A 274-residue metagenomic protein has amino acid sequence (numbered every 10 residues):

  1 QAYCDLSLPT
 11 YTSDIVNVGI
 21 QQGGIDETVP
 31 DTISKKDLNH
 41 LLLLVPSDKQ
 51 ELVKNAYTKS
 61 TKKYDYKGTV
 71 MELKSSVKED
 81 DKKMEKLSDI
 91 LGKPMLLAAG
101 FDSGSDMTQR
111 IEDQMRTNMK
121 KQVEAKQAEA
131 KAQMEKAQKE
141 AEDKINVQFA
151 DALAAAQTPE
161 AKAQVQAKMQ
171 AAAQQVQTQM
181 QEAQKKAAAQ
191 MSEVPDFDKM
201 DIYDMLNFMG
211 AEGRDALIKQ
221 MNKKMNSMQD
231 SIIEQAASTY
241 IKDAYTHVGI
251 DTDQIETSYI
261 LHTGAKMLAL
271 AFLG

Functional and structural regions predicted by a protein language model:
Q1-D5, E27-G274: Transmembrane-helix motif of ABC transporter permease domains
Q1-I15: Short, strongly hydrophobic transmembrane alpha-helices
Q21-E27: Membrane-proximal juxtamembrane linkers immediately C-terminal to transmembrane helices
